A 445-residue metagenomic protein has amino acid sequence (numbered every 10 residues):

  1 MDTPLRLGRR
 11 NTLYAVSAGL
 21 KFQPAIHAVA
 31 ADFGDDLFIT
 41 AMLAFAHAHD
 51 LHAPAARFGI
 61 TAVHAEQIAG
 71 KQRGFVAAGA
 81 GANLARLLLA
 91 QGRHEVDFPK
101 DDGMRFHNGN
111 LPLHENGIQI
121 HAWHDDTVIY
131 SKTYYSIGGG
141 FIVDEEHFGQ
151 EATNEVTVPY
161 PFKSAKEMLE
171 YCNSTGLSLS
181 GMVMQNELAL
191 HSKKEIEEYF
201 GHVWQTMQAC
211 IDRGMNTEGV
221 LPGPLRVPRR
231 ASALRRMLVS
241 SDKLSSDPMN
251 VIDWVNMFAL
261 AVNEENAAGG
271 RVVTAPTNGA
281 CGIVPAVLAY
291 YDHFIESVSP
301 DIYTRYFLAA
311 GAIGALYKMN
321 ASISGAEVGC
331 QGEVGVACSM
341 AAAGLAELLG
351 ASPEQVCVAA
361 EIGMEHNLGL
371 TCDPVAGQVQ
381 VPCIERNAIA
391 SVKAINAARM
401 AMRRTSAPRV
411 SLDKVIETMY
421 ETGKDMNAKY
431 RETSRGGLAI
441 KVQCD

Functional and structural regions predicted by a protein language model:
T3, A18, A25-A31, F38-A48 (+4 more regions): Short linear motifs in low-complexity or flexible loops
A31, P285-S297, A342-G350: Alpha-helical support elements that line or immediately flank enzyme active sites and cofactor-binding pockets
L84-L244: C-terminal regulatory domains involved in ligand/effector binding and gene-expression control
L190-G329, G437-D445: Accessory "access/gating" subregions that flank catalytic or transport cores
C281-A286, A337-A343, S391-N396: Well-ordered alpha-helical segments within folded domains of soluble proteins
V298, A309, A315-A388, M400-R409: Hydrophobic alpha-helical bundle architecture
R409-D445: Extended hydrophobic packing segments that form well-structured cores
